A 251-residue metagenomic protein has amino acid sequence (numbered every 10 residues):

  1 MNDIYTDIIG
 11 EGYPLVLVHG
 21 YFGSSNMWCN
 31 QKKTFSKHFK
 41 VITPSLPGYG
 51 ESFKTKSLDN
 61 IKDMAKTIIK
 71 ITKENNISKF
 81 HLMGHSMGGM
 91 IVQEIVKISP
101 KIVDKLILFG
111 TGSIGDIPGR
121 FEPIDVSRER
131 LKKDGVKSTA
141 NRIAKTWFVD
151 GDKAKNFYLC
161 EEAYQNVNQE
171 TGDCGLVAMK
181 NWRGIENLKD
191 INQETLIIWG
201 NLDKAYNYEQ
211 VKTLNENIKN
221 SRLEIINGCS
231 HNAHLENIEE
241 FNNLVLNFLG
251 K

Functional and structural regions predicted by a protein language model:
I4-K54: Conserved HGGG/HGGXW glycine-rich cap/lid loop of the alpha/beta-hydrolase fold
K33, I42-M83, N243: Active-site loop/oxyanion-hole signature of alpha/beta-hydrolase fold enzymes
G84, G88, V92: Gly/Ala-rich beta-loop-alpha elbow adjacent to hydrolase catalytic centers
Q93-I98, V103-K133, S138: Flexible "cap/lid" loop of the alpha/beta hydrolase fold
D116-E122, K133-K189: Conserved alpha/beta-hydrolase catalytic His-Asp/Glu region
I191, I197-W199, D203: Short beta-strand/loop motif that positions the catalytic acidic residue of the alpha/beta-hydrolase fold
Y208, K212-N232: Catalytic histidine neighborhood in serine/cysteine hydrolases with alpha/beta-hydrolase-type architecture
C229-I238, N242: Catalytic histidine-centered segment of alpha/beta-hydrolase-like enzymes
